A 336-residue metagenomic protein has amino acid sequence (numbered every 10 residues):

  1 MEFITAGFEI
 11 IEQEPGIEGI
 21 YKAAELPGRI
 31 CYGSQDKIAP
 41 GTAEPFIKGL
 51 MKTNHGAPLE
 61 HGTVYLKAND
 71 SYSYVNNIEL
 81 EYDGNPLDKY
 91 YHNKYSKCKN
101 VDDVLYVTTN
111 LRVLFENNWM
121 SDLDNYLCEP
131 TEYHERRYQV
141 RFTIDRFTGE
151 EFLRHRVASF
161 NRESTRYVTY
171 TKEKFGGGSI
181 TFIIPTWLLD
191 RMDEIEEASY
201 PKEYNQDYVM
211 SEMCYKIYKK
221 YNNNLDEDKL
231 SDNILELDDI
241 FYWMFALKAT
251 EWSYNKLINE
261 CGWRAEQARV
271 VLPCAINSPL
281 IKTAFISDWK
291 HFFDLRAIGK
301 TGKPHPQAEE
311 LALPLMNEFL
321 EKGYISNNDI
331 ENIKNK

Functional and structural regions predicted by a protein language model:
M1-K336: Family-specific signature for flavin-dependent thymidylate synthase
